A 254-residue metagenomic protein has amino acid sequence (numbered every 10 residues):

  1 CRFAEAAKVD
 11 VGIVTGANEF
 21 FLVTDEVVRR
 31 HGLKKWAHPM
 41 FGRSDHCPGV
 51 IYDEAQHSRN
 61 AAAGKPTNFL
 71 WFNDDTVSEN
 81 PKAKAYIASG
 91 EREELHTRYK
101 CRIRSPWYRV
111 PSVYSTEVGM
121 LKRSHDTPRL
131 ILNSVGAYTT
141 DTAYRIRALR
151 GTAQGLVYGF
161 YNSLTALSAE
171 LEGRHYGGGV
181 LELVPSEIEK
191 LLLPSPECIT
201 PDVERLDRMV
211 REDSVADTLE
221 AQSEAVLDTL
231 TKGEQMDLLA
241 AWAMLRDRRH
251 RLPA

Functional and structural regions predicted by a protein language model:
C1-N18, K82, E197-A254: Non-catalytic DNA-recognition/assembly elements of restriction-modification systems
C1-P201, R205-R208: Polybasic, glycine- and aromatic-enriched phosphate-binding surface used to engage nucleic acids
